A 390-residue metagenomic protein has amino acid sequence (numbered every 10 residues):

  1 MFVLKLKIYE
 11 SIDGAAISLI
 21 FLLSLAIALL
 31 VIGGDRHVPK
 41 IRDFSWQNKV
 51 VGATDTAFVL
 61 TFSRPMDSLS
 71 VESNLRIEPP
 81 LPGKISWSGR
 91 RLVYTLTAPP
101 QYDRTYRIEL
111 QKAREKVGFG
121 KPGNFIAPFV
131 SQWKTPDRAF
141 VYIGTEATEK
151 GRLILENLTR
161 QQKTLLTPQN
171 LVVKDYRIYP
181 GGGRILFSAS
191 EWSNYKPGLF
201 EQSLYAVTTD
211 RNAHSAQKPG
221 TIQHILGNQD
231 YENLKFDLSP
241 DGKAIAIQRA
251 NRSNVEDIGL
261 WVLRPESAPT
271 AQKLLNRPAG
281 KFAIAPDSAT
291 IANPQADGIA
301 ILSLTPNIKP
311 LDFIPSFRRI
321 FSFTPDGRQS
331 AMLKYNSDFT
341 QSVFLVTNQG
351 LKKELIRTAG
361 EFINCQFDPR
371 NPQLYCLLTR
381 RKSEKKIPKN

Functional and structural regions predicted by a protein language model:
F2-D137, N157-P180, S188-S190, Y195-F200 (+12 more regions): Acidic, low-complexity Ser/Thr/Gly/Pro-rich repeat segments typical of extracellular/periplasmic and surface-exposed
Q101, L155, D287-N293, G298-I301 (+2 more regions): Terminal domain-start segments
L110-Q111, K150, R160, E201 (+4 more regions): Surface-exposed loop/turn positions within WD40 beta-propeller blades
D137, V141-T148, L186-S193, A246-S253 (+3 more regions): Beta-strand C-termini and the immediately following turn/loop, strongest in propeller blades
T145, G151-E156: Blade/loop signatures of beta-propeller domains
R152-I154, S203-Y205, G259-W261, G298-A300 (+2 more regions): A short loop-to-beta-strand structural motif that recurs across blades of beta-propeller domains
G182, G242-I245, S288, G327-S330 (+1 more regions): Conserved loop/turn motif of beta-propeller repeat scaffolds
L263-P265, L304-T305, T347-N348: Per-blade loop-tip surfaces of WD-repeat and WD-like beta-propellers in eukaryotic adaptors/scaffolds
